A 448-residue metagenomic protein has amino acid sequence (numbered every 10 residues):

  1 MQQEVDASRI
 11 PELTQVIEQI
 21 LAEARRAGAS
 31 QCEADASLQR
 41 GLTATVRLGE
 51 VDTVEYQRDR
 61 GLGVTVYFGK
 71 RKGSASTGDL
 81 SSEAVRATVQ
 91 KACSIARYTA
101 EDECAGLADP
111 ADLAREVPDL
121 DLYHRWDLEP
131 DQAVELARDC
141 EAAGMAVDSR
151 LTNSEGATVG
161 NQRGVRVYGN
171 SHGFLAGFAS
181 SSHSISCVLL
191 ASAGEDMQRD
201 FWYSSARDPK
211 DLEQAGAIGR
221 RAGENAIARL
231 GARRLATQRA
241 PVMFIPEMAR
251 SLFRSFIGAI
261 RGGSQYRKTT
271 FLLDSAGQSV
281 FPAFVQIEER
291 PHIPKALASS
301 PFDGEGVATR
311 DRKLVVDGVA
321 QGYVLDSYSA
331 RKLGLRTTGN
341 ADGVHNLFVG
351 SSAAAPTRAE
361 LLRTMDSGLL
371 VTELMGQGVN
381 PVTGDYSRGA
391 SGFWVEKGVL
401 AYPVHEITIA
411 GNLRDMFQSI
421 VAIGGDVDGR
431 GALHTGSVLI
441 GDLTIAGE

Functional and structural regions predicted by a protein language model:
M1-S300, G304-R310, V316-D317, E396-V399 (+2 more regions): Active-site bordering "gate/hinge" segments that shape substrate access to catalytic or cofactor-binding pockets
V117, L273-E448: Dual-mode signal for accessory low-complexity, basic/Gly-rich regions
